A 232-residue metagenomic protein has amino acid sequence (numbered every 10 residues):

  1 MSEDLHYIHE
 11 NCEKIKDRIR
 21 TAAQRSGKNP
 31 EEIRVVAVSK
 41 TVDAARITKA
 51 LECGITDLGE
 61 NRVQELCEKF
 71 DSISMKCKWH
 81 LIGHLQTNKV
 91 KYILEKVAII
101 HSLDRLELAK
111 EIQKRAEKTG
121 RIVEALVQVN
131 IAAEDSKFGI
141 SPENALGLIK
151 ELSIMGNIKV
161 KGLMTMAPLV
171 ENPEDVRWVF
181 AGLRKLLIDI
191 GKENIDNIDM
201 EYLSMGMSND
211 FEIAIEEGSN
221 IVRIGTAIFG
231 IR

Functional and structural regions predicted by a protein language model:
M1-N209, I215-E217, F229-I231: Conserved alpha/beta-domain cores
